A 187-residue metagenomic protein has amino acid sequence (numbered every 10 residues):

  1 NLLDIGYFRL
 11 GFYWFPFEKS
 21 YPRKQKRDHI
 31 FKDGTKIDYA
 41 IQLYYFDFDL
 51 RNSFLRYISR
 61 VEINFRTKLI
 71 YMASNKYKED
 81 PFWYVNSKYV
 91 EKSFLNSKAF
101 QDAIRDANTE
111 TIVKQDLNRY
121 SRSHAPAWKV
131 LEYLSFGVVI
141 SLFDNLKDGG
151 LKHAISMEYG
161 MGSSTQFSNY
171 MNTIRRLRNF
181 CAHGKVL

Functional and structural regions predicted by a protein language model:
N1-R176: Extended intrinsically disordered or low-complexity regions, especially N/C-terminal cytosolic tails and loops, rather
G184: Acidic/aromatic/glycine-rich contiguous surface patches that form carbohydrate-binding/processing clefts and analogous
